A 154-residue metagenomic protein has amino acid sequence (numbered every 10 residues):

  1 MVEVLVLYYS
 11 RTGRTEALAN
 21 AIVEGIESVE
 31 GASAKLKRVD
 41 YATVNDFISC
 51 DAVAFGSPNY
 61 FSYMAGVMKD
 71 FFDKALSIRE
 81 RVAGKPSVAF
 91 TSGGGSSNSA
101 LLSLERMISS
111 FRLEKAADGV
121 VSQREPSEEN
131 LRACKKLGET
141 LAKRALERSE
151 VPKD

Functional and structural regions predicted by a protein language model:
V2-I26: N-terminal beta1-alpha1 ligand-phosphate binding loop
L18, V67, A100, N130-A133: Residues at alpha-helix caps and immediate loop-helix transition turns in enzyme cores, especially N- and C-cap
L18-I26, L104, L137, L141: Hydrophobic residues within alpha-helices that form the first helical element adjacent to the glycine-rich loop
N20-A32, S109-R112: Short helix-loop-beta junction
A34-L36: Generic structural signal for residues in well-ordered beta-strands
V39-A117: Helix-loop-strand module that forms the ligand-binding subsite of alpha/beta enzymes
T43, K115-D154: Glycine-rich phosphate/pyrophosphate-binding loop and the adjoining helix
